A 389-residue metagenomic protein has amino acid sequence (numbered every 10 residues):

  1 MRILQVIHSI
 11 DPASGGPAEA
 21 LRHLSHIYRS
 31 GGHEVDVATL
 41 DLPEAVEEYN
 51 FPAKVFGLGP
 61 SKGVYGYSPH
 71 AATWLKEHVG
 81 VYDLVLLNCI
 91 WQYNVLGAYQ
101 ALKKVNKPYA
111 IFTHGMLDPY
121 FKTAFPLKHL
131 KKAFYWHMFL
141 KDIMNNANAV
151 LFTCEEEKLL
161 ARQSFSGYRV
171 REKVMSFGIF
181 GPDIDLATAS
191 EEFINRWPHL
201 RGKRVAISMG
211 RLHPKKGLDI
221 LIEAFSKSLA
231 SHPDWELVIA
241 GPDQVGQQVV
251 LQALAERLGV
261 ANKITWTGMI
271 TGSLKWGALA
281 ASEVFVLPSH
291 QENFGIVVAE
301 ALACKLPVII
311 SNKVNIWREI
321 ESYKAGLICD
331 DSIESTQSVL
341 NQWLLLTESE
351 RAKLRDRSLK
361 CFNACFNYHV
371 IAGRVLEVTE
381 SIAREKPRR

Functional and structural regions predicted by a protein language model:
M1-P43, Y49-A53, G80, P387-R389: N-terminal subdomain of nucleotide-sugar transferases
L4, L151, I179, I194-K216 (+2 more regions): Conserved donor-binding/catalytic core segment of Leloir-type glycosyltransferases
D36, F56-G57, K132, W136-S190 (+1 more regions): Donor nucleotide-sugar binding/catalytic pocket of nucleotide-sugar-dependent glycosyltransferases
A38-E44, I179-F180, M209, E236-V250 (+1 more regions): Glycosyltransferase donor-sugar binding loop
I90, H290: Aromatic "clamp/platform" in nucleotide-sugar-dependent glycosyltransferases that forms part of the donor/acceptor
V249-I270: Nucleotide-activated donor-binding/catalytic signature segment of Leloir-type glycosyltransferases, i.e., the conserved
P307-S311: Short hydrophobic beta-strand element within catalytic cores of glycosyltransferases and related nucleotide-activated
G326-E334, Q342-E348: Conserved acidic donor-binding segment of nucleotide-sugar-dependent glycosyltransferases
